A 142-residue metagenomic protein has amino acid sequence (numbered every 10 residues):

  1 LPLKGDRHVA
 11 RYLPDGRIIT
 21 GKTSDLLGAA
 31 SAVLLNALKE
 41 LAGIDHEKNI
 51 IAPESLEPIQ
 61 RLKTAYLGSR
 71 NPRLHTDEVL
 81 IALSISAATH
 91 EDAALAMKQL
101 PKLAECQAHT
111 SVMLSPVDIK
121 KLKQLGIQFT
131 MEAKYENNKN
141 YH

Functional and structural regions predicted by a protein language model:
L1-L74, H90: Conserved mixed alpha/beta catalytic, RNA-binding, or beta-rich assembly cores of soluble enzyme, regulatory
K48-N49, P53-H142: C-terminal binding/interaction regions
